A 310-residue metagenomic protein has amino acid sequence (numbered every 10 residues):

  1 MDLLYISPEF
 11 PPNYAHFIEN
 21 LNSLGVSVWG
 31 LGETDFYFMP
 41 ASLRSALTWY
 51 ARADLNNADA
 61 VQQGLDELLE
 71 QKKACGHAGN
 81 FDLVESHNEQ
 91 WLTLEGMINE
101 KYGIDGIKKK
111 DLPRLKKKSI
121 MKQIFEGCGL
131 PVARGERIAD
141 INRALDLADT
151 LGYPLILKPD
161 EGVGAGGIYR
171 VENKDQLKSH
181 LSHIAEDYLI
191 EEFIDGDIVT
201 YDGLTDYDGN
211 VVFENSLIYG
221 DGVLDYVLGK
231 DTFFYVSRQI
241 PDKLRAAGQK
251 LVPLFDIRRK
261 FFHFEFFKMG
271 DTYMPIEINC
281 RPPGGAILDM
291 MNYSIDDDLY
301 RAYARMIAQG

Functional and structural regions predicted by a protein language model:
M1-K110, N142, Q309-G310: ATP-binding N-terminal substructure of ATP-dependent carboxylate-amine bond-forming enzymes
L65, L69-K72, A148, L181 (+1 more regions): Short hydrophobic patches on amphipathic alpha-helices that form coiled-coil/helix-mediated interaction surfaces
Y102, G162-V163, L228-T232: Helix-loop-beta segment of a Rossmann-like dinucleotide-binding subdomain
D105, E161-G164, R281-G284: A short, flexible beta-alpha/helix-coil linker loop
K108-S119: A short, structured active-site edge motif that brings together acidic residues
K117-D195, D206-D208, F234-A246: Active-site nucleotide/adenylate-binding loops and adjacent lid/helix of ATP-dependent enzymes
E192-I257, F261, K268, P275 (+1 more regions): ATP-dependent carboxylate/phosphate-activation module, predominantly the ATP-grasp catalytic core and closely related
